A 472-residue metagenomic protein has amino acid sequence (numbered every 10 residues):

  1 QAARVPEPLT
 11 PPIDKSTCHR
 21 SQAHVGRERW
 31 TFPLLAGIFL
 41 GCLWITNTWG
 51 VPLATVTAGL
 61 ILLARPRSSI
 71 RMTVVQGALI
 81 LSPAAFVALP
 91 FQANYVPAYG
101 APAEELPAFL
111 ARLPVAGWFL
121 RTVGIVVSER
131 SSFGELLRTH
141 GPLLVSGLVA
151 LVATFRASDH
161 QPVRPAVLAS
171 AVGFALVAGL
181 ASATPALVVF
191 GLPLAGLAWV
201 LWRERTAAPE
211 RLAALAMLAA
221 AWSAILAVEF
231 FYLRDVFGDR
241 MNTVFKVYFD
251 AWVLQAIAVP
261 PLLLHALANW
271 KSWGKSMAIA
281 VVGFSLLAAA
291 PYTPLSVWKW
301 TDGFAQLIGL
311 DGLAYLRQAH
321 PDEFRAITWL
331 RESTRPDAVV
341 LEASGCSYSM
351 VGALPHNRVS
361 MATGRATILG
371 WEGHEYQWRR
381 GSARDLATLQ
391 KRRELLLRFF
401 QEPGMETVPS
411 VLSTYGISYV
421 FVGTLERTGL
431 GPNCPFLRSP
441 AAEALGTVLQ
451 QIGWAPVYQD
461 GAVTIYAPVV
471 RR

Functional and structural regions predicted by a protein language model:
Q1, T57-A58, L63-A64: Specific aromatic-rich, kink-prone transmembrane helix
A2-L35, I70-R71, H160-A169, E204-R211 (+1 more regions): Membrane-interfacial, low-structure loops and terminal tails that flank and connect transmembrane helices in multi-pass
P33-T46, G173-G179: Membrane-interface alpha helices of multi-pass inner-membrane proteins
L34, I38, T55-G59, L286: Residue-level signature of the transmembrane alpha-helical core of multi-pass small-molecule transporters
I45, P52, T243-K246: Replace "multi-pass membrane enzymes" with "multi-pass membrane proteins
G50-L60, V188-G191: Transmembrane-embedded, aromatic-rich helix segments that form part of the hydrophobic channel/pocket engaging
Q76, I80-N357, E426-R427: Transmembrane helical bundles and short interhelical boundary loops of multi-pass, membrane-embedded
F284, P291-R472: Extracytoplasmic
